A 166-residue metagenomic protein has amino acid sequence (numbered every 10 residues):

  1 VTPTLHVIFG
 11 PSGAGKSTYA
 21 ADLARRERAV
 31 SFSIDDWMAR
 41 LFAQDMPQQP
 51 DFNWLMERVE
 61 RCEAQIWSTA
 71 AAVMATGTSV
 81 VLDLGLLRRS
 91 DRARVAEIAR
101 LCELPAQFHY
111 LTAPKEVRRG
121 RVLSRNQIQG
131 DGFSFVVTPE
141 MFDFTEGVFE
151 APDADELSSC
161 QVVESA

Functional and structural regions predicted by a protein language model:
L5: Walker A (P-loop) ATP-phosphate-binding motif of ABC ATPase nucleotide-binding domains
I8: Hydrophobic anchor at the beta1->P-loop junction of P-loop NTPases
P11-S12: The conserved Walker
G15: Conserved glycine(s) of the Walker
T18-T78, S124: Conserved substrate/cofactor phosphate-moiety recognition/catalytic segment in nucleotide-dependent phosphotransferases
E57-A106: Glycine-rich phosphate-binding loop used to anchor ATP phosphates in small-molecule kinases, encompassing both
C102-V122: Conserved phosphate-donor/acceptor-positioning beta-strand/loop module used by diverse small-molecule
S124-A166: Small-molecule kinase domains that catalyze NTP-dependent phosphoryl transfer to phosphate-bearing small molecules
